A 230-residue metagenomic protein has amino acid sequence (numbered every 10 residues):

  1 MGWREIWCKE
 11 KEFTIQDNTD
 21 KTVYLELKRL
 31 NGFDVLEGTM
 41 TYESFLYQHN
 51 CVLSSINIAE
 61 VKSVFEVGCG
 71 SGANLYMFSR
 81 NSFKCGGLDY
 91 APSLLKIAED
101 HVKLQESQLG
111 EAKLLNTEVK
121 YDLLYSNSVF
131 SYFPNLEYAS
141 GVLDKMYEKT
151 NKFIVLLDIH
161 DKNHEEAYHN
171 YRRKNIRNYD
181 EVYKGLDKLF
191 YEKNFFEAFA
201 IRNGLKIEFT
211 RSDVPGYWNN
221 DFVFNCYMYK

Functional and structural regions predicted by a protein language model:
M1-V61, F65-Q105, L109-N116, V155-K230: Class I (Rossmann-like) S-adenosyl-L-methionine-dependent methyltransferase catalytic domain, capturing the SAM-binding
Y76-S79, L143-Y147: A structural alpha-helix within SAM-dependent methyltransferase catalytic domains
Y125: A conserved beta-strand element that flanks and buttresses the S-adenosyl-L-methionine
S128-Y132: Short catalytic micro-motifs in class I SAM-dependent methyltransferases
F133-K145: A short, conserved alpha-helix within the catalytic core of class I
K149-I154: Short glycine-dipeptide loop
